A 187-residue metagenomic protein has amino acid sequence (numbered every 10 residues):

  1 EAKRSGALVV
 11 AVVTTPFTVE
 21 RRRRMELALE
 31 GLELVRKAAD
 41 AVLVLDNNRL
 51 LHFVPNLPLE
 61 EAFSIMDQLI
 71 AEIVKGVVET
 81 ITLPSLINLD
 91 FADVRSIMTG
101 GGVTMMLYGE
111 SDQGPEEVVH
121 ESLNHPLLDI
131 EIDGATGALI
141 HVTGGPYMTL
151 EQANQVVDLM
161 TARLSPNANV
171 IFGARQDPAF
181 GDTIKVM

Functional and structural regions predicted by a protein language model:
E1-M187: Tubulin/FtsZ superfamily GTPase core signature
